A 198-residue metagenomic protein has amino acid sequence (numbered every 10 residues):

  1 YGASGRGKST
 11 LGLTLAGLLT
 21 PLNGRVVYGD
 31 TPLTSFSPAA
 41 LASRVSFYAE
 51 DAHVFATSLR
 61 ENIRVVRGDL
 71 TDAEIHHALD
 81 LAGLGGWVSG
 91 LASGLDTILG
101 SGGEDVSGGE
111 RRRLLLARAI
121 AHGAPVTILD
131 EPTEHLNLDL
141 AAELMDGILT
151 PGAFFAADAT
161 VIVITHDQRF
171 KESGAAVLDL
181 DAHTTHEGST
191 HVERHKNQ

Functional and structural regions predicted by a protein language model:
Y1-A3: The feature captures the beta-strand-to-loop junction immediately N-terminal to the Walker
A16: Helix-to-loop junction immediately C-terminal to a conserved catalytic motif
L19-T20, S37, F170: A position-specific signal in ABC ATPase nucleotide-binding domains
G24-P32, L41: Conserved ABC transporter NBD signature motif
R25-V27, R60-S101, M145-D146: ABC ATPase nucleotide-binding domain helical subdomain, centered on the C-loop/LSGGQ "ABC signature"
A39, S43-E50, T57, I162: ABC nucleotide-binding domain signature
S46, N62, T97-H195: ABC-family ATPase nucleotide-binding domain "signature/switch" substructure
A49-L70, E134, K171: Conserved catalytic motifs of ABC-family nucleotide-binding domains
